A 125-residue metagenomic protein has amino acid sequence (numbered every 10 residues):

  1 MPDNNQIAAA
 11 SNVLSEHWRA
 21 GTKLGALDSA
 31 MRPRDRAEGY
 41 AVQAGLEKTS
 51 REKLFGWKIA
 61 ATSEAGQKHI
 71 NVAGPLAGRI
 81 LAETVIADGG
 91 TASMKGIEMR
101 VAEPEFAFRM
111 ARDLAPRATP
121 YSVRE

Functional and structural regions predicted by a protein language model:
P2-E125: Active-site microenvironments in enzyme catalytic cores
